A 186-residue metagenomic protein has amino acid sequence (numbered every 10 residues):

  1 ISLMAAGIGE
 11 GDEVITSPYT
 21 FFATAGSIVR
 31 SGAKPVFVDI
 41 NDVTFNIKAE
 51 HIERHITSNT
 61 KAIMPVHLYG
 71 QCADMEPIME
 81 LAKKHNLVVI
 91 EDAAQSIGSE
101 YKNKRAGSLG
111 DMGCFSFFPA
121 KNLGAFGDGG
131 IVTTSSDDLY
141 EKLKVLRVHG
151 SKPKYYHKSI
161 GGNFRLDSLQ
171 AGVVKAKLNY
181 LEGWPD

Functional and structural regions predicted by a protein language model:
I1, A23, G124-A125: A short, glycine- and acidic-residue-rich donor-binding loop in the catalytic cores of nucleotide-sugar-dependent
M4-A93, E100: PLP-dependent aminotransferase-like
Y19, V43, I47, K104 (+2 more regions): Residues at secondary-structure transition points
G26-I28, L81, R105, N122 (+1 more regions): Hydrophobic/aromatic ligand-binding patch that stacks against planar heteroaromatic rings of cofactors or nucleotides
E53-H55, L81, R105-L109, V132: Short, hinge-like loop/turn segments at secondary-structure boundaries
T60, K84-N86, K104, G129 (+1 more regions): A generic hydrophobic-helix recognition signal that picks specific residues within alpha-helical hydrophobic
S96-K102, L109-D186: Active-site region of PLP-dependent enzymes
